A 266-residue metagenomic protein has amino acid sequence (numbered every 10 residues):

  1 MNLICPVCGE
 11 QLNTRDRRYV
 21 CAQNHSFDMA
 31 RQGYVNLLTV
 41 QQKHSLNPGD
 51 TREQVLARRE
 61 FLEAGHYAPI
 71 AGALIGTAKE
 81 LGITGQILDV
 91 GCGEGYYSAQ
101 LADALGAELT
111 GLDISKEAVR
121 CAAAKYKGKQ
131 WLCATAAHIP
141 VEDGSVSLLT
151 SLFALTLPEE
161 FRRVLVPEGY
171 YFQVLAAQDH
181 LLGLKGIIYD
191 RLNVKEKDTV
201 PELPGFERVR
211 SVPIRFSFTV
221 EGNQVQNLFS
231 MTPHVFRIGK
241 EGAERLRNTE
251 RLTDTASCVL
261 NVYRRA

Functional and structural regions predicted by a protein language model:
M1-N47: N-terminal auxiliary segments of SAM/dcSAM-dependent transferases
H44, G49-P69: Class I SAM-dependent methyltransferase Rossmann-like catalytic core, especially the SAM/SAH-binding loop
T84-G93: Conserved class I S-adenosyl-L-methionine
E94-L105: Conserved SAM-binding loop of SAM-dependent methyltransferases across substrates and taxa, primarily the Class I
S115-E117: Conserved SAM/SAH-binding beta-strand->alpha-helix loop
K127-I139: Conserved SAM-binding strand-loop segment of SAM-dependent methyltransferases
E168-D179: Conserved beta-strand signature within the Rossmann-like core of class I S-adenosyl-L-methionine
I214-A266: Conserved Class I S-adenosyl-L-methionine
